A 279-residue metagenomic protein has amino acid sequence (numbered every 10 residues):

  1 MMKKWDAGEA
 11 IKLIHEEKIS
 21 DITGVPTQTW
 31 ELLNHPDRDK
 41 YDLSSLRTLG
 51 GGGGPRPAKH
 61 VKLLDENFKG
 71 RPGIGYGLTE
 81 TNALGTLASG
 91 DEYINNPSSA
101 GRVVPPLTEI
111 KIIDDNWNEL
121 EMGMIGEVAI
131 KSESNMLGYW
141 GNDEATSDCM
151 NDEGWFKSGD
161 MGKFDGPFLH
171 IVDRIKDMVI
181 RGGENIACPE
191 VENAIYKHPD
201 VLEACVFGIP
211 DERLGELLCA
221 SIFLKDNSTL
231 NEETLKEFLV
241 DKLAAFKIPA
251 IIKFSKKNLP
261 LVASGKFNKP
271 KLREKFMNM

Functional and structural regions predicted by a protein language model:
M1-K4, G73: Short beta-strand->loop structural element characteristic of the AMP-binding/adenylate-forming
M2, G8-I11, W30, R38-K40 (+2 more regions): Short hydrophobic/charged patches on amphipathic alpha-helices used for structural packing and interfaces
I11, E16-G24, L33-N95, P105 (+1 more regions): Gly/Ser/Thr-rich phosphate-binding loop
I14, I22-V25, S132, L137-G138 (+4 more regions): AMP-binding/adenylate-forming catalytic core of the ANL superfamily
D37, S45, P106, A145 (+3 more regions): Glycine-centered tight turns that cap/initiate beta-strands
G53, G77, G101, D160 (+1 more regions): Active-site glycine-centered loops adjacent to acidic/histidine catalytic or metal-binding residues that shape
V103-L107, N118-C149, I186: Conserved ATP/PPi-binding loop(s) of AMP-dependent carboxylate-activating enzymes
W117, K256-F276: Flexible lysine-rich "adenylation lid" loop at the C-terminal edge of ANL adenylation domains
